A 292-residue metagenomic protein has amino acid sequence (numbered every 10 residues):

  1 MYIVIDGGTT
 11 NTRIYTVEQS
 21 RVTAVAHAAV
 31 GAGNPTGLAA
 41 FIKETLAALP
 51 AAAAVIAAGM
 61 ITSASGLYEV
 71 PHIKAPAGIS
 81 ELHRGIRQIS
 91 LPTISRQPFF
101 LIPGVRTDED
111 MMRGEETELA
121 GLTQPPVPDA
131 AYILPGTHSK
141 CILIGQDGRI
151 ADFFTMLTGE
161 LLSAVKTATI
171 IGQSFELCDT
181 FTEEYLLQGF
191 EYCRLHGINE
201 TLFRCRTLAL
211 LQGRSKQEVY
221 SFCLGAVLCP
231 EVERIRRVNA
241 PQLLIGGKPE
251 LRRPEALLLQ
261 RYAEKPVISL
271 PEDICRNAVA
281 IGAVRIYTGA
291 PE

Functional and structural regions predicted by a protein language model:
Y2-D6, A54-I56, A130-L134, L244: Short glycine-aspartate micro-motif
Y2-G37, S269: Short glycine-rich, Thr/Ser-proximal phosphate-binding strand/loop in the N-terminal lobe of ATP-dependent enzymes
N11, A240-L258: Glycine-rich phosphate-binding loops at beta-strand->alpha-helix junctions
R21-A54, T62-E69, Q173-S174, C275: N-terminal phosphate-binding loop and adjacent alpha-helix
A47-M112: Short beta-strand-loop/turn "lid" adjacent to the catalytic site in phosphate-handling enzymes
R106-P135, K140-L195: Glycine-rich phosphate-binding loop plus the immediately following alpha-helix
E191-R234: Adenine-nucleotide phosphate-binding core of ATP-dependent small-molecule kinases
S269-E292: Glycine-rich phosphate-binding/hydrolytic loop that grips phosphoryl groups
